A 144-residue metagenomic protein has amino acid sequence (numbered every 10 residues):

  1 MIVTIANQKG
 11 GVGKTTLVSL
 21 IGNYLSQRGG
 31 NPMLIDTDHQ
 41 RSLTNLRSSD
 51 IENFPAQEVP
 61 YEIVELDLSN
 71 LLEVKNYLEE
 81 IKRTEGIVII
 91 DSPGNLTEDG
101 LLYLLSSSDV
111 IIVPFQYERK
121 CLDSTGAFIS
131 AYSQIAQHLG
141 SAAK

Functional and structural regions predicted by a protein language model:
I2, N7-Q8, N23-N95, S106: P-loop/Walker-type NTP enzyme "switch/lid" segment
V12-G13: Conserved glycine(s) of the Walker
T16-L17, I21: Hydrophobic positions on the alpha1 helix immediately C-terminal to the Walker A/P-loop
M33, P93-K144: Conserved catalytic-core segment of NTP-binding enzymes
